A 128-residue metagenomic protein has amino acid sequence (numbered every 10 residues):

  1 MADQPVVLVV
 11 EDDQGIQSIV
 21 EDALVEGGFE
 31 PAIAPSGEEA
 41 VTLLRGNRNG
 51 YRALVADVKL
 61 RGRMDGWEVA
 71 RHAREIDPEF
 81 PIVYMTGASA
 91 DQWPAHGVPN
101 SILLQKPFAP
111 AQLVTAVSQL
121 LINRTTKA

Functional and structural regions predicted by a protein language model:
E11: Conserved acidic carboxylate
S18-E26: Charged docking surfaces used in two-component/phosphorelay signaling
I33-A53: Acidic, metal-coordinating helix/loop segments flanking the phosphotransfer/catalytic sites of two-component signaling
S36, M64-V69: Acidic catalytic/metal-coordinating carboxylates
D57-V58: Active-site residues of response regulator receiver
W67-F80: Short amphipathic alpha-helix used as the core "switch/output" element in two-component signaling
F108-L121, T125-T126: C-terminal output helix
